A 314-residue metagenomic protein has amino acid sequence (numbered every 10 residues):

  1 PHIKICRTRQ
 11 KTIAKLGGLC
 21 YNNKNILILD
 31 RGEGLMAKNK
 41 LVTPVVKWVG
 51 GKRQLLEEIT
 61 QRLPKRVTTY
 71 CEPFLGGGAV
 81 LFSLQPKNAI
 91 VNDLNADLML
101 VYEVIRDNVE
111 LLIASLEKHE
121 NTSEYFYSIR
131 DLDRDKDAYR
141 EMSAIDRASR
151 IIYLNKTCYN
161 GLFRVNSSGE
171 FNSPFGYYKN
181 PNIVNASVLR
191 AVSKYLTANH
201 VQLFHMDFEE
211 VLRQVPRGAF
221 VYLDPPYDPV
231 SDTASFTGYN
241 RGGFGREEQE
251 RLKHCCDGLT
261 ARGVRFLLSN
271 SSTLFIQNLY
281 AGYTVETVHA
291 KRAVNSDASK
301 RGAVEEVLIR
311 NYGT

Functional and structural regions predicted by a protein language model:
C6-R9, L19: Short, low-complexity intrinsically disordered segments enriched in A/P/G/S/L with frequent Arg, especially at protein
I13-G18, N22-Q54, Q61, K65 (+5 more regions): SAM-dependent nucleic-acid methyltransferase catalytic core
T68-D133: SAM cofactor-binding core of SAM-dependent methyltransferases, primarily the Rossmann-like beta-alpha-beta module
F74-A79, L189, N270-L274: Short, polar loop motifs at secondary-structure junctions
L75, A96, E210, Y227 (+1 more regions): Short, glycine/acidic-enriched loop or turn micro-motifs at the edges of active sites
L81-Q85, R213-V215, I276-G282: Short loop/helix-cap segments at secondary-structure boundaries that form the rim of catalytic
G218-V304, L308: Conserved acidic-Pro-Pro-aromatic motif
